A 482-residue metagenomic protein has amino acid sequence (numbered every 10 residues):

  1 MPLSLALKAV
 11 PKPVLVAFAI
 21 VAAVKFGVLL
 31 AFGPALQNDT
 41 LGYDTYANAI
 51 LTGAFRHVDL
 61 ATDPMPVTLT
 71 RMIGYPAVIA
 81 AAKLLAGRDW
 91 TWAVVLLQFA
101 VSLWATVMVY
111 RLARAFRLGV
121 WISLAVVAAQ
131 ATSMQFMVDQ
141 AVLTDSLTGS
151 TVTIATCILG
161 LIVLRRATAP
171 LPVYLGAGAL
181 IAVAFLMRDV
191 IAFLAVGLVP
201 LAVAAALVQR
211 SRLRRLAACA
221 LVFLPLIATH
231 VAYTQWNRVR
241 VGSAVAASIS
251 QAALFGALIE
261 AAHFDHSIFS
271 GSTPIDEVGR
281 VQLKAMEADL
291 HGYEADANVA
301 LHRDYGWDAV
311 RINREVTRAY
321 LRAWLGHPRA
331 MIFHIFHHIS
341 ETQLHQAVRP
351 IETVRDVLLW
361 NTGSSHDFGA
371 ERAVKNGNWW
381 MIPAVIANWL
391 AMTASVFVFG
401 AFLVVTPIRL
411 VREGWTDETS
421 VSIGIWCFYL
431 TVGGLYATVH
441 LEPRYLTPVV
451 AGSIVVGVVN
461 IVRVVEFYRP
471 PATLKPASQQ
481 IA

Functional and structural regions predicted by a protein language model:
M1-G27, A218, V222, R463-A482: Start-transfer (signal-anchor) and selected internal transmembrane alpha helices of multi-pass inner/ER membrane
V10-N38, A131, P225-Q235: Transmembrane signal-anchor helices characteristic of membrane glycosylation enzymes that use polyprenol
L30-L41, T52-A100: Membrane-proximal lumenal/periplasmic loop motifs of glycosylation machinery
N38, T70, A93-V101, A128 (+4 more regions): Multi-pass, polyprenyl lipid-linked donor-dependent membrane glycosyltransferases
T70-R71, Y75, I79-A86, V94-M108 (+3 more regions): Transmembrane alpha-helices of multi-pass, membrane-embedded glycan-processing enzymes that use lipid-linked
D89-L97, G306, R322-A323, M331-I425: Membrane-interface anchor segments at the N-terminal boundary of transmembrane helices in multi-pass membrane enzymes
V109-T132, G149-S150, R166-Y174, I423: Transmembrane-helix signature of polytopic, membrane-embedded enzymes that assemble or transfer cell-envelope glycans
A246-H366: Membrane-proximal stem/loop segments at transmembrane-domain junctions that anchor or position
